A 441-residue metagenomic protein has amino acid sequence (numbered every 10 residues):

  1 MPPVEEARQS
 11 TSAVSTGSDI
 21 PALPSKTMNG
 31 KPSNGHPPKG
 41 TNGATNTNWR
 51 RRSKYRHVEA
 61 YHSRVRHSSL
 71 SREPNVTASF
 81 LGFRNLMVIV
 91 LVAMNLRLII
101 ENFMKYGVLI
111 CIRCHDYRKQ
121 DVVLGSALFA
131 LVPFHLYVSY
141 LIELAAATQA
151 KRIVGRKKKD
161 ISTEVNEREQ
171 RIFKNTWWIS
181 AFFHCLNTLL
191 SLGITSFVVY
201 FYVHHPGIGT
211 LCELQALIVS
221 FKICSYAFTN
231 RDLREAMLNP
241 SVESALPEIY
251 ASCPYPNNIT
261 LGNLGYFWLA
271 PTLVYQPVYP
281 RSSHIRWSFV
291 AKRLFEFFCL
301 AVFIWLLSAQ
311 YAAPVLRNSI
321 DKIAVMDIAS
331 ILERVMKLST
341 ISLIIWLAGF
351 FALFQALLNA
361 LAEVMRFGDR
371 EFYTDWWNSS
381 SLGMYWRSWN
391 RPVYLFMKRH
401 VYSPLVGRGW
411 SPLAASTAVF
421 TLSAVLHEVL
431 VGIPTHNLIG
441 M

Functional and structural regions predicted by a protein language model:
M1-T148: Noncatalytic N-terminal accessory/assembly modules of large enzymes
E5, S12, N29, N34 (+4 more regions): Intramembrane catalytic core of multi-pass membrane enzymes that act on lipidic substrates
N34, N42, R51-N75, L98-C114 (+5 more regions): Membrane-proximal N-terminal segments immediately preceding the first transmembrane helix
N48-R50, V198, Y202, I218-S220 (+5 more regions): A broad "ordered helical/assembly scaffold" signature
S79-N102, E213, I223-Y226, D232-V242 (+5 more regions): Conserved, structured core domains in eukaryotic proteins
M87-I99, S126-L141, F182-S196, C212-C224 (+6 more regions): Hydrophobic alpha-helical cores of multi-pass transmembrane domains in eukaryotic membrane proteins
L96-G125, L144-K151, F173-I179, T195-L211 (+5 more regions): Membrane-lumen (extracellular) interface motif
I249-E296, N318-T435: Membrane-interfacial catalytic/cofactor-binding modules of polytopic membrane enzymes
